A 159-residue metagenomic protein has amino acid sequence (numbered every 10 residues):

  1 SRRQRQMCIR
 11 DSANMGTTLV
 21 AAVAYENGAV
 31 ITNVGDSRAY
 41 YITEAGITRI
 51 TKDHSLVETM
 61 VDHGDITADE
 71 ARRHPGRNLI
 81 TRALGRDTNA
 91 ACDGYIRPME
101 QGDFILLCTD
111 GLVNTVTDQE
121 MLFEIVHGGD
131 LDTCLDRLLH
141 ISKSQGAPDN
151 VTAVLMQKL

Functional and structural regions predicted by a protein language model:
S1-I9: Single conserved hydrophobic/aromatic residue that forms the stacking wall/gate of nucleotide- or nucleobase-binding
R10-V20, I96: Glycine/charge-rich, flexible interdomain linkers and switch-proximal surface loops that mediate coupling
T17-V23, A29-N33, R38-I42, V151-Q157: Short beta-strand scaffold segments in enzyme catalytic cores
N33-G35, D53, C108-T109, T117: A secondary-structure boundary/capping signal
G46-I47: Predominantly a core beta-strand signature of beta-propeller blades across repeat-based propeller domains
K52-Q101: Conserved, helical-rich catalytic subdomain that frames metal- and/or nucleotide-binding sites in enzyme alpha/beta
R82-C108, L112-L159: C-terminal catalytic subdomain
